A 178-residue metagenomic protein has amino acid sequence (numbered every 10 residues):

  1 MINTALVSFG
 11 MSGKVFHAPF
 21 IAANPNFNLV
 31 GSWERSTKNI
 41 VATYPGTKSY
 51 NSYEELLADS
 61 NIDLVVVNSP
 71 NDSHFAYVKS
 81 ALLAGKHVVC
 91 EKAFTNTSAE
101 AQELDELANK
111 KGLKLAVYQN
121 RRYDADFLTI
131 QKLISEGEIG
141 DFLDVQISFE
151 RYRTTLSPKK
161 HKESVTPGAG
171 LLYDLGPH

Functional and structural regions predicted by a protein language model:
M1-Y44: N-terminal Rossmann-like dinucleotide-binding module
I2, L113, G140-L143: Nucleotide donor/acceptor-binding cores
N24, Y44, D59-S60, D124: Acidic-histidine catalytic/liganding microenvironments
G31, D63-L64, D144: Short, Asp-centered acidic motifs that coordinate Mg2+ and/or phosphate in catalytic or ligand-binding sites
V41-T47, E103-A108: Short, conserved SAM-binding/catalytic segment of Class I S-adenosyl-L-methionine-dependent methyltransferases
K48-S52: Short acidic-hydrophobic, aromatic-tinged amphipathic segments that line or gate anion-handling sites
L64, P70-N71, F75-R122: Beta-strand-loop-alpha-helix segment that lines the small-molecule cofactor/substrate pocket of alpha/beta enzymes
R122-H178: Predominantly a Rossmann-like dinucleotide-binding segment in NAD(P)-dependent oxidoreductases
